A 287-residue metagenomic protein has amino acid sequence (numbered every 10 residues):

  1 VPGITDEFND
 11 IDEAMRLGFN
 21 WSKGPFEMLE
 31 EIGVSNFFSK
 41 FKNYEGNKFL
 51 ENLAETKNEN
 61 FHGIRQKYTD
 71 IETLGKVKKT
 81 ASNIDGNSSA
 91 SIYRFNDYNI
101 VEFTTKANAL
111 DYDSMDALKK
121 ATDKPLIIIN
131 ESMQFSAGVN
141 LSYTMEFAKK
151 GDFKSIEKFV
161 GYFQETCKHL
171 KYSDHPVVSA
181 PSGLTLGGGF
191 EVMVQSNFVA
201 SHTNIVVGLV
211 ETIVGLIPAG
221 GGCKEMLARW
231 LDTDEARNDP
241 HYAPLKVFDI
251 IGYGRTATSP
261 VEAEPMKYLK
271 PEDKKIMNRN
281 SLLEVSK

Functional and structural regions predicted by a protein language model:
V1-L126, M133, S142-Y162, K168-H175 (+5 more regions): N-terminal glycine-rich phosphate-binding loop for ADP-containing cofactors
E191: Short alpha-helical segment that forms part of, or immediately flanks, the ligand-binding pocket in carbohydrate-active
